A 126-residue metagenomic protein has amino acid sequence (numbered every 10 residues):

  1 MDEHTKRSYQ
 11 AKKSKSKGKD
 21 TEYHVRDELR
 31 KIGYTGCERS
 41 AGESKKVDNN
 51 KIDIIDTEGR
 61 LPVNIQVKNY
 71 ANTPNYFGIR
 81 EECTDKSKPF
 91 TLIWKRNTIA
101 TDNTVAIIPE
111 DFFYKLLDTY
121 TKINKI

Functional and structural regions predicted by a protein language model:
D2-E3, R7-D85: Catalytic centers of nucleases
S87-P89: Short glycine-/polar-rich loops that comprise or flank the Walker A/P-loop and associated switch/sensor motifs
L92-I126: Domain-level recognition of nuclease-like catalytic cores that cleave nucleotide substrates
